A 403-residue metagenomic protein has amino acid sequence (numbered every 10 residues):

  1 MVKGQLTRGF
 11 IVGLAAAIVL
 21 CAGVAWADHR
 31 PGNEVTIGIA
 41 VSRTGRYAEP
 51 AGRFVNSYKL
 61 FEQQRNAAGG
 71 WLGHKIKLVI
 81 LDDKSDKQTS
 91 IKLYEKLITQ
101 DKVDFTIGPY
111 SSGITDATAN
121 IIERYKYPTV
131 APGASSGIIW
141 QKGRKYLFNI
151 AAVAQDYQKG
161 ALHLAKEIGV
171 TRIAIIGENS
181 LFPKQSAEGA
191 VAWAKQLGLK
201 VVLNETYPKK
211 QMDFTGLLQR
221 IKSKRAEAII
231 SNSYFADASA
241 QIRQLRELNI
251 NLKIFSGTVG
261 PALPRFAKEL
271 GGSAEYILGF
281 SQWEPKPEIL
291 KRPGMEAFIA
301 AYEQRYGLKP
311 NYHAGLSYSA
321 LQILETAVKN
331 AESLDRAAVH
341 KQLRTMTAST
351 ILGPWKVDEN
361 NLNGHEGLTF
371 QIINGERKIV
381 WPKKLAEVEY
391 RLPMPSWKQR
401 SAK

Functional and structural regions predicted by a protein language model:
V2-G4, G9-A17, C21-K403: Extracytosolic ligand-binding ectodomains
